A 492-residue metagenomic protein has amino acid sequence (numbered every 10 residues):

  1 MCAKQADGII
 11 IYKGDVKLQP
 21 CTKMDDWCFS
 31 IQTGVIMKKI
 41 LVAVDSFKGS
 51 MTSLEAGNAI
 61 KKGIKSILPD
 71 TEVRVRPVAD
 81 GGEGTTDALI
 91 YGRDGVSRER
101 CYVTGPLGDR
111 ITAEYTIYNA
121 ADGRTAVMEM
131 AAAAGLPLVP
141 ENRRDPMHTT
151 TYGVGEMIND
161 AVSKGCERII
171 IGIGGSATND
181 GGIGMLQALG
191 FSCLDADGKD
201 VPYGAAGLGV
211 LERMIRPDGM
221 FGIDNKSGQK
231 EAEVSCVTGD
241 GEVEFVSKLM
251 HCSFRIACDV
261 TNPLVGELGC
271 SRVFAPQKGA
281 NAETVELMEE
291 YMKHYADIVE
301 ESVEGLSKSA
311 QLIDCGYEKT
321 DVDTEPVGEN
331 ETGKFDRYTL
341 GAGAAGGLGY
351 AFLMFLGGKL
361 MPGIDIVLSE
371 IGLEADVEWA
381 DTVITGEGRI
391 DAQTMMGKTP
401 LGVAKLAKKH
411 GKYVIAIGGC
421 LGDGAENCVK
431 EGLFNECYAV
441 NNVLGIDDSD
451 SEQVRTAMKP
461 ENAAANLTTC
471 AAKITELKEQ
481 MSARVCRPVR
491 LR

Functional and structural regions predicted by a protein language model:
Q5-G8, V234: Short stretches within intrinsically disordered, low-complexity N-terminal or propeptide regions
Y12-D15, D26: Intrinsic-disorder-associated, low-complexity terminal segments enriched in Asp/Asn/His/Tyr and depleted of Lys/Arg
K17-L18, K23: Short linear/disordered segments characteristic of secreted peptide precursors and small low-complexity proteins
Q32, I36-I173, A177-R492: N-terminal loops that bind phosphate or other acidic moieties and the adjacent beta-alpha structural core
